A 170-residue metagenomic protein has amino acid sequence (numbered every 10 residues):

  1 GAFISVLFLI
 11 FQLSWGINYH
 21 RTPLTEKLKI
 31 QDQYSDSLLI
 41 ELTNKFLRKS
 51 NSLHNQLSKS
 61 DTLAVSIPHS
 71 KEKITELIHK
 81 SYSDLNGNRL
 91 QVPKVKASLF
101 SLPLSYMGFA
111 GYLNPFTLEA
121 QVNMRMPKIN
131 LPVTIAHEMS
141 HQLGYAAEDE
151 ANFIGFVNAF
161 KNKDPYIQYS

Functional and structural regions predicted by a protein language model:
A2-E26: Transmembrane alpha-helices and immediately adjacent membrane-cytoplasm interface residues in multi-pass integral
F3, R125, H141-Y145: Short, charged/polar micro-motifs that form catalytic or ligand-binding hotspots
I17-N86: Membrane-interface segments at or immediately adjacent to transmembrane helices that form the boundary between
N51, N55, G144, F156-K163: Sec-exported extracytoplasmic/periplasmic mature domains
N55-M124, K128-I129: Auxiliary, metal-adjacent structural segments of Zn-dependent hydrolase domains
N114-V122, I154, N158-A159, K163: A Zn2+-metalloprotease active-site environment signal
V133-N152, F156-V157: Active-site recognition of the HExxH zinc-binding catalytic motif
P165-S170: Long, well-structured alpha-helical subdomains associated with metal-dependent extracellular/ecto-lumenal hydrolases
